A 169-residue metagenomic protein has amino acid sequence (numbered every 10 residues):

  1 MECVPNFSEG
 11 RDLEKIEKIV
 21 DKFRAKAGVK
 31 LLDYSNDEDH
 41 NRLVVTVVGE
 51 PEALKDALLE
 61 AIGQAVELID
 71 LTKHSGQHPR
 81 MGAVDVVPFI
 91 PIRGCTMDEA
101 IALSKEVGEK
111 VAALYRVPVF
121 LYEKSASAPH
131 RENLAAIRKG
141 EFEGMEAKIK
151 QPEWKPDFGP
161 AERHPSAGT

Functional and structural regions predicted by a protein language model:
M1-T169: Long, contiguous binding/interaction regions
